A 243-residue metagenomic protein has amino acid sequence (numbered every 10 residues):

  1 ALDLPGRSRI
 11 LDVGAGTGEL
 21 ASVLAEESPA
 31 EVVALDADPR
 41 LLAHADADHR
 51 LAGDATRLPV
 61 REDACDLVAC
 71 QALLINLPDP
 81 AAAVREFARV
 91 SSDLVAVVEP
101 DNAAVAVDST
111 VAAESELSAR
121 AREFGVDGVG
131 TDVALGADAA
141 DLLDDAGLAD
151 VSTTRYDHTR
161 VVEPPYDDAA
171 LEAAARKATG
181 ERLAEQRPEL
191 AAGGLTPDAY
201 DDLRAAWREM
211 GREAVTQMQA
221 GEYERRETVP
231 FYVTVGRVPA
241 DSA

Functional and structural regions predicted by a protein language model:
A1-R7: Conserved alpha-helix/loop element of class I SAM-dependent methyltransferases that forms part of the SAM/SAH-binding
R9-D12, G16-R57: Class I SAM-dependent methyltransferase SAM/SAH-binding core
A69: A conserved beta-strand element that flanks and buttresses the S-adenosyl-L-methionine
I75-N76: A short His-aromatic
A81-V95: A short glycine-rich, Lys/Arg-flanked "PGG" loop and its adjoining helix->strand segment in the class I
V98-K177: Conserved catalytic/acceptor-binding region of the Class I
A149-A243: Conserved Class I S-adenosyl-L-methionine
